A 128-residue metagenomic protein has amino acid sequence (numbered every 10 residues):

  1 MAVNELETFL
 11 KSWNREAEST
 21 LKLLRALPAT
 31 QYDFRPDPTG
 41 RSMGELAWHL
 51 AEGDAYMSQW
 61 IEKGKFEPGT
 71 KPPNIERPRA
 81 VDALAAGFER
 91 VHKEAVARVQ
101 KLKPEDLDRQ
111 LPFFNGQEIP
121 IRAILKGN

Functional and structural regions predicted by a protein language model:
M1-S12: Extreme N-terminal tail/first-helix region
A2, P36-T39, L50-A51, R77 (+2 more regions): Generic structural signal for well-ordered secondary structure
L10-L24, Q31-P73, L111-N128: Short, contiguous alpha-helical
L23, E76-P112, I119-N128: Acidic/histidine-rich alpha-helical segments that form the ligand environment of transition-metal centers
T30-Q31, E105: Secondary-structure boundary/capping positions in well-ordered alpha/beta enzyme cores
